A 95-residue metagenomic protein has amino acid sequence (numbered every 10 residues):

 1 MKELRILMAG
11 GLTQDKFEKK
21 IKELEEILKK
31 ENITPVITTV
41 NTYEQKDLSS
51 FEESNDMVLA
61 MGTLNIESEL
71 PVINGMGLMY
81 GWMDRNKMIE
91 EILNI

Functional and structural regions predicted by a protein language model:
K2-L4: Nucleotide donor/acceptor-binding cores
L7-V36: Short, charged N-terminal beta->alpha structural module
L12-Q14, T63-N65, L78: Short glycine-rich anion-binding loops that position phosphate/pyrophosphate groups of nucleotides and phosphorylated
K20, I73-I95: Ser/Thr/Gly-rich flexible loops in soluble cytosolic domains mediating phosphotransfer, phosphorylation
I33-E52: A short, well-structured beta->alpha microelement
S50-E53, T63-V72: Short loop/helix-cap segments at secondary-structure boundaries that form the rim of catalytic
D56: Conserved acidic residues
L59-A60, N74: Redox-cofactor binding/interface segments in oxidoreductases and associated redox assembly factors
